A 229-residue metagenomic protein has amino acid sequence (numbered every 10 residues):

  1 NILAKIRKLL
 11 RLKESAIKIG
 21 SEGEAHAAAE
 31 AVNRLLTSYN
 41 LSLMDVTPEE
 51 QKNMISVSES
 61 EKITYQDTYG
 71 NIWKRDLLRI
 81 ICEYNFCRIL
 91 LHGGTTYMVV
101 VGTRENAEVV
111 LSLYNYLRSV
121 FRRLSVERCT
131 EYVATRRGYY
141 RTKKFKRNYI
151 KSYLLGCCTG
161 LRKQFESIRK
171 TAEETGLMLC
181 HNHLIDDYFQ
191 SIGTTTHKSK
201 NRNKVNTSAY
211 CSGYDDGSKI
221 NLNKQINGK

Functional and structural regions predicted by a protein language model:
N1-A4, L41-K229: Extended, helix-rich structural scaffolds rather than catalytic motifs
I2-A16, L35: Non-transmembrane amphipathic alpha-helical segments
I6, A25-Y39, Y153-C158: Short amphipathic alpha-helical coiled-coil/interface segments
I19-G23: Short coil/turn segments at helix-helix junctions and helix-capping linkers within large alpha-helical proteins
